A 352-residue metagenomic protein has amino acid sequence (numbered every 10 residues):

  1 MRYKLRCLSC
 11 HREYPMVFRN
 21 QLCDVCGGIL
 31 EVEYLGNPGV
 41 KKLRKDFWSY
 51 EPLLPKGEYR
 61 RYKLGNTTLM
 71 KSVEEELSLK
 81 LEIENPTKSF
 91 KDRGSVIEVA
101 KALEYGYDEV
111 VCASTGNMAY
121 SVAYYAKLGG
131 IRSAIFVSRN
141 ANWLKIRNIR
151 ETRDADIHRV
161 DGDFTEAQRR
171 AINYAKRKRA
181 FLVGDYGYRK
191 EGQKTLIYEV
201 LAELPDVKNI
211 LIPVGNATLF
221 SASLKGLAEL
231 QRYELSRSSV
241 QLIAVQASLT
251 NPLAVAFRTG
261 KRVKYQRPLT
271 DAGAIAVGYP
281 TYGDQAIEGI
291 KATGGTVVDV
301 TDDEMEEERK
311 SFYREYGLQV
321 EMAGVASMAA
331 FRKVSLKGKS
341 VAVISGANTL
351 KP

Functional and structural regions predicted by a protein language model:
M1-P352: PLP-dependent amino-acid enzyme catalytic core
